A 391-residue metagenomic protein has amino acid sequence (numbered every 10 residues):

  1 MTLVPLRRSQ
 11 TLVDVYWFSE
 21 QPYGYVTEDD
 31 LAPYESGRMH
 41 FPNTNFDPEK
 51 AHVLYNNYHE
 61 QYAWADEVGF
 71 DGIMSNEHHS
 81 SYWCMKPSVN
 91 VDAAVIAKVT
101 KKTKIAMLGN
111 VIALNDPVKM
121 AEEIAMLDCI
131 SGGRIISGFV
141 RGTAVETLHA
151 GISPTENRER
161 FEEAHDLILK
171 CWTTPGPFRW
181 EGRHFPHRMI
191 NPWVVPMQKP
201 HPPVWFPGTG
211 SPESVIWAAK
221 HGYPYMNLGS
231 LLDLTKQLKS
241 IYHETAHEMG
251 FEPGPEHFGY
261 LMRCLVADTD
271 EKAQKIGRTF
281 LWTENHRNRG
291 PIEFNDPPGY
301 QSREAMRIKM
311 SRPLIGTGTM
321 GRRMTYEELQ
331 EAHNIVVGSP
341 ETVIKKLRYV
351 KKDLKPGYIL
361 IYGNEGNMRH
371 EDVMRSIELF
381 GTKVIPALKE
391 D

Functional and structural regions predicted by a protein language model:
T2-V99, P202: N-terminal beta1-alpha1-beta2 module of alpha/beta enzyme domains
P5-T11, Y16-F46, R158-W193, L234-P356 (+1 more regions): An alpha-helical appendage that flanks or caps ligand/catalytic pockets
V15, A65, E77, I96 (+9 more regions): Conserved, mostly hydrophobic/aromatic
V15-S19, I73-S75, I105-M107, I135-F139 (+4 more regions): Hydrophobic faces of well-ordered beta-strands that scaffold small-molecule active sites in alpha/beta enzyme cores
H40-N56, N110-V118, P200-G210, C264-A267 (+1 more regions): Active-site mouth loops of central-metabolism enzymes
A63-E67, A93-K102, I124, D128-I135 (+3 more regions): Acidic (Asp/Glu)-rich catalytic clusters
M74-D92, V111, G229-L232, Y362-V373: Glycine-rich, proline-tolerant flexible connector loops at the mouths of alpha/beta enzymes
K86-M107, E378-E390: Alpha-helix-loop-beta-strand connector modules within alpha/beta enzyme cores
